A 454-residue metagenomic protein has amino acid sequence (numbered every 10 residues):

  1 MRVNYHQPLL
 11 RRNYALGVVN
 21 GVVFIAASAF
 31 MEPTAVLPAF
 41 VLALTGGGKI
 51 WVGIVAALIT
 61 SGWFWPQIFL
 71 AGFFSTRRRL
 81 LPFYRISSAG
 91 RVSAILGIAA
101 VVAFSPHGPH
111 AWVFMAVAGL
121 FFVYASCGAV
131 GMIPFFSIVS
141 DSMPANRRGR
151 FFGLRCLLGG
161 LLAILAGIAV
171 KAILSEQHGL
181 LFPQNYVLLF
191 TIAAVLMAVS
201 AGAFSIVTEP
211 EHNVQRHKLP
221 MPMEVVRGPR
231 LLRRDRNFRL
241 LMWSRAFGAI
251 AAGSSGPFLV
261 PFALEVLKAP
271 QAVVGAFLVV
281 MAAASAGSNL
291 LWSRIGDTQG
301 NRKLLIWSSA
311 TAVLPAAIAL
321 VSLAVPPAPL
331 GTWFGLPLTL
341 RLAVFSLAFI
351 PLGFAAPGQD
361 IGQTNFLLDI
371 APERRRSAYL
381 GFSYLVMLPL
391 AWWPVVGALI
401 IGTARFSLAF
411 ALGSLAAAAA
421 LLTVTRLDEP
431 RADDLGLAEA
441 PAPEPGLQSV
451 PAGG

Functional and structural regions predicted by a protein language model:
M1-R11, E209-W243, P441-G454: Juxtamembrane intracellular "pre-TM" segments in multi-pass secondary transporters
M1-W65, F74, Y84, R91 (+2 more regions): Helix-loop boundary and gating motifs at the non-cytosolic
L37-L44, G72-T76, A99-G108, L162-Q184 (+1 more regions): Transmembrane alpha-helix termini and helix-breaking/packing motifs in multi-pass membrane transporters
K49-I50, A145-L154, Q271-A272, E373-S383: Loop-to-transmembrane helix entry/capping segments in MFS-fold secondary transporters and related SLC/MFSD carriers
P66-R79, L174, S288-N301, I401: Helix-to-loop junctions at the C-terminal end of transmembrane segments in multipass secondary transporters
S75-S93, L154, T298-A312: Cytoplasmic membrane-interface "Motif A"-like loop-to-helix N-cap segments of 12-TM Major Facilitator Superfamily
A89-H110, A310-P337: C-terminal ends and interior cores of transmembrane alpha-helices in multi-pass membrane transporters/permeases
G128-M143, L259, P357-A371: Intracellular juxtamembrane helix-capping segments at the cytosolic ends of symmetry-related transmembrane helices
